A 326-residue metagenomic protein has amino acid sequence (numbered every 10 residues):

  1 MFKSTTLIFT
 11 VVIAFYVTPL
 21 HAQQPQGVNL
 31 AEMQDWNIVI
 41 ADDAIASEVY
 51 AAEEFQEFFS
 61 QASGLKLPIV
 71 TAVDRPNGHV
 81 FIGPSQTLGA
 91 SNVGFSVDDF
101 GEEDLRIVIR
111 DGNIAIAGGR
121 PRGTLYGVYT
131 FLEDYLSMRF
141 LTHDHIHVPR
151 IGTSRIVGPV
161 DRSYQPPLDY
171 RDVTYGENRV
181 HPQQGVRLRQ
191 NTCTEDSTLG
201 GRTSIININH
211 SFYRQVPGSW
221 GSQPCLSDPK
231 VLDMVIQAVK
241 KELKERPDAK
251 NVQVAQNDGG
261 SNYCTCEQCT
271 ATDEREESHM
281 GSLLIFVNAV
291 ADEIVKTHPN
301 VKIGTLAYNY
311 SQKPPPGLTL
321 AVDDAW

Functional and structural regions predicted by a protein language model:
M1-T5: Positively charged n-region of N-terminal signal peptides that target proteins for export
T6, T10, L20-R106, G152-R162: Acidic, contiguous N-terminal accessory segments
D35, L65, P76-G78, G112 (+3 more regions): Loop/turn elements at helix/coil->beta-strand transitions in domains of secreted/extracellular proteins
D43-A46, Q86-L88, P121-G123, G259-S261 (+1 more regions): Solvent-exposed loop/turn segments at secondary-structure junctions within structured extracellular/periplasmic domains
A51-E54, F58-S60, F95-A289, V295-A307: Feature activates predominantly on carbohydrate-active enzymes
I69-V73, T305-Y310: Long, charged, glycine-rich C-terminal linkers/tails
A307-W326: Substrate-binding cleft/loops of secretory-pathway carbohydrate-active enzymes
